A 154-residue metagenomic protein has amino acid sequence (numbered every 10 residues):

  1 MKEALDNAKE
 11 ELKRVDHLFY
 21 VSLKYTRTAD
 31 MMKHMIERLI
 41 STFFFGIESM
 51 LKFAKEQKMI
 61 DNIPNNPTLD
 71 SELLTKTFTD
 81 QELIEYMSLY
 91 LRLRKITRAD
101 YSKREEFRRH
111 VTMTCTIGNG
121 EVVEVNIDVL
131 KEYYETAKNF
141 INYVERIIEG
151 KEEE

Functional and structural regions predicted by a protein language model:
M1-H34: Charged alpha-helical initiation segments
E3, E10, E37, S41 (+1 more regions): Generic recognition of short, well-ordered alpha-helical interface segments
D6, K33, E37-I40, D128-E135: A generic "alpha-helical surface" signal
E11-L18, R38, F45, T136 (+1 more regions): Amphipathic, well-ordered alpha-helical segments in soluble domains
F19-S22, F53, I148: Leucine-rich amphipathic alpha-helices with coiled-coil/heptad-repeat character
K24-Q57: N-terminal interaction modules that seed assembly of large macromolecular complexes
Q57-I141: Long, charged low-complexity segments
E135-E154: Charged phosphate-binding loop/patch that engages nucleotide di/tri-phosphates or the phosphate backbone of nucleic
